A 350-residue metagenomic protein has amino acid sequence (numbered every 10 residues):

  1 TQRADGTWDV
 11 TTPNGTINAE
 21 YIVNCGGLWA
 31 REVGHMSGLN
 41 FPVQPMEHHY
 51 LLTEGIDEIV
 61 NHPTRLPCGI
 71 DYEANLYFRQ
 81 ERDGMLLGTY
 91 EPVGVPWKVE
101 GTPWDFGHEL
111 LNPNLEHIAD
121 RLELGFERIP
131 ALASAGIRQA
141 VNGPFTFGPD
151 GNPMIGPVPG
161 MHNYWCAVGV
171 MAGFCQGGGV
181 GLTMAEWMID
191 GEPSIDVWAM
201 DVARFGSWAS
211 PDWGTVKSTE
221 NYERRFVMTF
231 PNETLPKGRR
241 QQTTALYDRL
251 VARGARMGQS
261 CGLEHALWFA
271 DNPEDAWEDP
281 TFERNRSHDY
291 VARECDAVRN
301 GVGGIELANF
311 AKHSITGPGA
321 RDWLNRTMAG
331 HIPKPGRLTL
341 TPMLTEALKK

Functional and structural regions predicted by a protein language model:
T1-L111, D120-R128, D212-T234, G238-T243: Flavin-dependent oxidoreductases
D5, M46, T64, D71-E73 (+7 more regions): Short beta-strand-initiation
G15, L28, E58, D83 (+8 more regions): Short, glycine-/Ser/Thr-/acidic-enriched flexible segments
E32-V33, N61, L87-G88, V95-W97 (+4 more regions): Short helix/loop capping segments that flank catalytic or ligand/cofactor-binding pockets
L39, E186, D190, N325-P333: Short, intrinsically disordered, mixed-charge
E73, R82, P96, W104-Q242: C-terminal catalytic lobe of FAD-dependent flavoproteins
I195-D196, M200-K350: Glycine/proline-enriched, intrinsically flexible loops and inter-domain linkers
